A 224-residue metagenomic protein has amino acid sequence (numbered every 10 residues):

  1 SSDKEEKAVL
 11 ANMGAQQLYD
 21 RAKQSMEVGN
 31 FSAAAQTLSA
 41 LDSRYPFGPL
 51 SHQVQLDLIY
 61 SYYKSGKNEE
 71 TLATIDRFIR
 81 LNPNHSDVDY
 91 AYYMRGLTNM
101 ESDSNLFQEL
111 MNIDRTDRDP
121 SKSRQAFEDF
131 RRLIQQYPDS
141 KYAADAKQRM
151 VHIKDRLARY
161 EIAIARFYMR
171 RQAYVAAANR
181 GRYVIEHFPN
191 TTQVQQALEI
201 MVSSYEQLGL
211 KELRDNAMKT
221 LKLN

Functional and structural regions predicted by a protein language model:
S1-N224: Acidic, polar-rich low-complexity tracts and alpha-helical solenoid repeat scaffolds
